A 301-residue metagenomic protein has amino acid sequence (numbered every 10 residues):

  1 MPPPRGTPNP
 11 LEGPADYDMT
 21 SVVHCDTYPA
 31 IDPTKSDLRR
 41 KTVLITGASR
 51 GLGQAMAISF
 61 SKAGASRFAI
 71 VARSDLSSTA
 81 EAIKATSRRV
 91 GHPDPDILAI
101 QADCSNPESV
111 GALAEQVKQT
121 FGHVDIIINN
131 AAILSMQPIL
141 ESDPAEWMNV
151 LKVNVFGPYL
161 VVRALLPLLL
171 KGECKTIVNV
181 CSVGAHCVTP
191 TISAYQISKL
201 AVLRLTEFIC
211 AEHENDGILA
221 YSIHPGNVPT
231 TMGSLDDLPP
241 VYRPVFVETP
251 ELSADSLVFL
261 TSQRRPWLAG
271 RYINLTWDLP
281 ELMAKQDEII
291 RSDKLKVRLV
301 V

Functional and structural regions predicted by a protein language model:
P3-P10, P14-V22, S222, P240-V301: C-terminal helical subdomain
S49-R50: Conserved glycine-rich cofactor-binding loop
A65-E81: Conserved glycine-rich Rossmann-like NAD(P)H-binding loop of the short-chain dehydrogenase/reductase
Q101-A112, P144: The beta1-alpha1 cofactor-binding region of Rossmann-like NAD(H)/NADP(H)-dependent oxidoreductases
P138-I139, E146-M148: Substrate-binding pocket helix/loop in short-chain dehydrogenase/reductase
V162-R163, E207: A short, exposed helix-loop element centered on a Lys and neighboring polar residues
L170, C174-N215, N227-V228: Catalytic loop of short-chain dehydrogenase/reductase
